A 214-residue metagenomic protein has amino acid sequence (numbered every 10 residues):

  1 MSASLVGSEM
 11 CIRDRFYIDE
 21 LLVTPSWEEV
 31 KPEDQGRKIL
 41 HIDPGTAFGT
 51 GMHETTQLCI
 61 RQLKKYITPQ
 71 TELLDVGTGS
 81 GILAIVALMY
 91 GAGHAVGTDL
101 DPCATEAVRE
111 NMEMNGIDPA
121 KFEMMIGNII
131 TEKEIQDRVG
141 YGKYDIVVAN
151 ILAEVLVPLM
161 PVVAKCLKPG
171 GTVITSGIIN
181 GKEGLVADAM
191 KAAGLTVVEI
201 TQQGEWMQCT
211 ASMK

Functional and structural regions predicted by a protein language model:
M1-G7, I12: Single conserved hydrophobic/aromatic residue that forms the stacking wall/gate of nucleotide- or nucleobase-binding
S8-E9, W27, W206: Signature tryptophan residues that serve as conserved aromatic anchors
R13-L40, P44-E54, I60: Proteins enriched for Cys/Gly/acidic motifs involved in redox and nucleic-acid/cofactor modification
T24-P25, G97, T175: Hydrophobic residues in well-ordered beta-strands that form the structural core
T46, T50-I129: Conserved SAM/SAH cofactor-binding pocket of Class I
L100-M213: S-adenosylmethionine
